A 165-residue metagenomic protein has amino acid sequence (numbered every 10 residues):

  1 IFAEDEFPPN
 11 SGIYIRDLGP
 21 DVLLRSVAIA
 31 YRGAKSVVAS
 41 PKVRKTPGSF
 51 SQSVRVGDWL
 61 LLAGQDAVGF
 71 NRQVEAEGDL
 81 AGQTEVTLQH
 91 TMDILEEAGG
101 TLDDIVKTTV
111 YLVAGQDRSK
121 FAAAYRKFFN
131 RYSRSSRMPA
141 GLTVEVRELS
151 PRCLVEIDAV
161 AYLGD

Functional and structural regions predicted by a protein language model:
I1-Q89, D93-K107, L112-D165: N-terminal presequence-like segments and the immediate start of the first folded domain
